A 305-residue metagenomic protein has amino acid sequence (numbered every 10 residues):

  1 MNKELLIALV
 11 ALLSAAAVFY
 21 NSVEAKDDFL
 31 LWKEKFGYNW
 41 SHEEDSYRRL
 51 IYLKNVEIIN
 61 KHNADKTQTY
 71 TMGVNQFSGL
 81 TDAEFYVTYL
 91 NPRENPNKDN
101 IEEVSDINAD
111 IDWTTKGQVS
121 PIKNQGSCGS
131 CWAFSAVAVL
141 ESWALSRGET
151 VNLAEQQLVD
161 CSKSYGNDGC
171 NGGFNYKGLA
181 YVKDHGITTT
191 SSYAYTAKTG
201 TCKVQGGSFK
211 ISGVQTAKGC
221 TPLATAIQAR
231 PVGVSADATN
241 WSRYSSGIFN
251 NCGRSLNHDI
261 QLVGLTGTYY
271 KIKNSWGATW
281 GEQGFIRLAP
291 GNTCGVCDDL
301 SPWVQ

Functional and structural regions predicted by a protein language model:
N2-Q305: Catalytic-core signature of thiol
